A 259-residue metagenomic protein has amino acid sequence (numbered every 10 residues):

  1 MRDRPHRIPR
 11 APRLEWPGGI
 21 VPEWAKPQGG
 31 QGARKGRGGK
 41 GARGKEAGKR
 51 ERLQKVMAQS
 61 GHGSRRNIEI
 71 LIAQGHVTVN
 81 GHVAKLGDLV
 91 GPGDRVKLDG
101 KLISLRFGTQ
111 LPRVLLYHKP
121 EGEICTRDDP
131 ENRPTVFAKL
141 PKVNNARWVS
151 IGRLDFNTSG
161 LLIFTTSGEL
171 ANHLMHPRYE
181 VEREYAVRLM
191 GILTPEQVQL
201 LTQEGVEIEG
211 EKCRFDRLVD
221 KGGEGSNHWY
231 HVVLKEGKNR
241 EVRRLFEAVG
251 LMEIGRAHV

Functional and structural regions predicted by a protein language model:
M1-G29: Mixed-charge, low-complexity intrinsically disordered regions
G19, K26, R34-R256: Basic, flexible Lys/Arg- and Gly-enriched helix-loop patches that mediate nucleic-acid binding at interfaces with rRNA
